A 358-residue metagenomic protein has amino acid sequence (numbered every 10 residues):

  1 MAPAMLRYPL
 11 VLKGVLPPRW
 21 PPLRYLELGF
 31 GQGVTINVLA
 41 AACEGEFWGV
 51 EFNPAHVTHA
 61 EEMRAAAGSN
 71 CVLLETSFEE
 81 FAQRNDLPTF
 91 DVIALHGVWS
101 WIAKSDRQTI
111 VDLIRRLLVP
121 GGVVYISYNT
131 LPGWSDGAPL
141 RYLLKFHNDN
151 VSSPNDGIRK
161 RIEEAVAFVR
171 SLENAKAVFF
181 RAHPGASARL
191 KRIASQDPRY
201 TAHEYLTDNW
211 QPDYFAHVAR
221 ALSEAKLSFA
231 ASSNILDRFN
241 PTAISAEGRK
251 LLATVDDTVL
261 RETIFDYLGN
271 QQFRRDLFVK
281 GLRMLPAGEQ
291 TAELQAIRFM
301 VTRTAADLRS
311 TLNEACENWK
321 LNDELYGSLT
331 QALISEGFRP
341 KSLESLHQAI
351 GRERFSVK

Functional and structural regions predicted by a protein language model:
M1-L23: Conserved alpha-helix/loop element of class I SAM-dependent methyltransferases that forms part of the SAM/SAH-binding
Q32-E44: Conserved SAM-binding loop of SAM-dependent methyltransferases across substrates and taxa, primarily the Class I
E46-E51: Conserved SAM-binding motif I beta-strand of class I
G68-F78: Conserved SAM-binding strand-loop segment of SAM-dependent methyltransferases
Q83-V92: A short acidic, Gly/Pro-enriched loop at the edge of an enzyme's catalytic core that lines a small-molecule cofactor
Q108-P120: A short glycine-rich, Lys/Arg-flanked "PGG" loop and its adjoining helix->strand segment in the class I
I126-N155, E164-A165, S171-V178: Conserved class I S-adenosyl-L-methionine
A177-K358: Rossmann-like AdoMet/SAM-dependent catalytic core
